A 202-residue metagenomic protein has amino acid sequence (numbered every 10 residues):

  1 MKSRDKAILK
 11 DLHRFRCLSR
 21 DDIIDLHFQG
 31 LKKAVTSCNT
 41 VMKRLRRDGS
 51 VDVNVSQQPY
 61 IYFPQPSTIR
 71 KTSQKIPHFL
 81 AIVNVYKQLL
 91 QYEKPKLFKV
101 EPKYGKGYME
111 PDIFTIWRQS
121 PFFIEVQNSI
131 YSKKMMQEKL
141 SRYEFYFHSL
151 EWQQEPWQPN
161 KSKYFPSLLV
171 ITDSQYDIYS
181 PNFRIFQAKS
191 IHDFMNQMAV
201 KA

Functional and structural regions predicted by a protein language model:
M1-R70: Nuclease-adjacent, charged terminal/linker segments that flank catalytic cores
Q57, F63-Q91, F98-K99: Solvent-exposed, charged helical/coil patches that constitute nucleic-acid or partner-interaction surfaces
S73-Q74, K87-F122, I130-E138: Active-site metal-binding core of divalent-cation-utilizing nuclease and nuclease-like domains
V85, K103, Y179-N182, N196-Q197: Structured N-terminal alpha/beta-domain signature that marks small ligand/cofactor-binding or signaling modules
N128-F183: Catalytic cores of nucleic-acid endonucleases
N182-A202: Charged, structured surface patches that assemble and position nucleic-acid processing machinery
